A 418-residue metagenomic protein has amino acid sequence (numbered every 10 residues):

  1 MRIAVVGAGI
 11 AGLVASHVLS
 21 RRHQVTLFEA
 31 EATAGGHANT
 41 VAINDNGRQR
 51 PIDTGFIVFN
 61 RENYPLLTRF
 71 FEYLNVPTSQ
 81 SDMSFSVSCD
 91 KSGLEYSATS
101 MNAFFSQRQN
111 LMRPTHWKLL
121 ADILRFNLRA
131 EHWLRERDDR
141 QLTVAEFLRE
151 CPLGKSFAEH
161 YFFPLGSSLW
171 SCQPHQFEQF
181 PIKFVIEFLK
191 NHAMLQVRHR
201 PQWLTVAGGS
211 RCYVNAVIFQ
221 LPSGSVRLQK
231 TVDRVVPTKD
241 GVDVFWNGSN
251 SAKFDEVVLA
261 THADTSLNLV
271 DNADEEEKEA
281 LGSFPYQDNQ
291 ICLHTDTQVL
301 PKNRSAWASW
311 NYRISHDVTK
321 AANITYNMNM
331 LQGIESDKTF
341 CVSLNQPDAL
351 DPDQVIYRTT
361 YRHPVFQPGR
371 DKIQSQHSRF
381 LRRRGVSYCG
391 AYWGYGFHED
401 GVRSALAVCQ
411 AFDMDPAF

Functional and structural regions predicted by a protein language model:
R2-L27: N-terminal Rossmann-like FAD-binding beta1-loop-alpha1 element of flavoenzymes
A11, T33, D264: Conserved Rossmann-like nucleotide-cofactor binding loop
S20-N44: Glycine-rich FAD pyrophosphate-binding loop
V41-L67: N-terminal glycine-rich dinucleotide-binding loop that anchors FAD/FMN and/or NAD(P) in oxidoreductases
R61-I182: Mobile amphipathic helical/loop "lid" adjacent to a hydrophobic cofactor/ligand pocket
T99-S100, T319-F418: Conserved flavin/dinucleotide-binding core of flavoenzymes
I186-N247, A252: Helical element adjacent to the flavin cofactor pocket in flavoenzyme catalytic cores
K230-H363: Mid-domain catalytic core of redox enzymes that form a hydrophobic substrate pocket/lid adjacent to a catalytic redox
